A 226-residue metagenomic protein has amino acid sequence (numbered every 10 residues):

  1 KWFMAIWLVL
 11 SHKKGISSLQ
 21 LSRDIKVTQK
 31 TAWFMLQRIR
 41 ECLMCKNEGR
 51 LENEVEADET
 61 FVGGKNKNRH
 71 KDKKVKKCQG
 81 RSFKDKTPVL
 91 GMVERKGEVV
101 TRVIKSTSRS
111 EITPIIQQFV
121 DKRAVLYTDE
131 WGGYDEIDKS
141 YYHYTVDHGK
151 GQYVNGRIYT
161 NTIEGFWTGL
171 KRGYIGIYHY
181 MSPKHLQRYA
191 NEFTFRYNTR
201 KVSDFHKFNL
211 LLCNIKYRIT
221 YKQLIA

Functional and structural regions predicted by a protein language model:
K1-A226: Residue-level recognition of single "structural anchor" positions that define or cap local secondary structure
